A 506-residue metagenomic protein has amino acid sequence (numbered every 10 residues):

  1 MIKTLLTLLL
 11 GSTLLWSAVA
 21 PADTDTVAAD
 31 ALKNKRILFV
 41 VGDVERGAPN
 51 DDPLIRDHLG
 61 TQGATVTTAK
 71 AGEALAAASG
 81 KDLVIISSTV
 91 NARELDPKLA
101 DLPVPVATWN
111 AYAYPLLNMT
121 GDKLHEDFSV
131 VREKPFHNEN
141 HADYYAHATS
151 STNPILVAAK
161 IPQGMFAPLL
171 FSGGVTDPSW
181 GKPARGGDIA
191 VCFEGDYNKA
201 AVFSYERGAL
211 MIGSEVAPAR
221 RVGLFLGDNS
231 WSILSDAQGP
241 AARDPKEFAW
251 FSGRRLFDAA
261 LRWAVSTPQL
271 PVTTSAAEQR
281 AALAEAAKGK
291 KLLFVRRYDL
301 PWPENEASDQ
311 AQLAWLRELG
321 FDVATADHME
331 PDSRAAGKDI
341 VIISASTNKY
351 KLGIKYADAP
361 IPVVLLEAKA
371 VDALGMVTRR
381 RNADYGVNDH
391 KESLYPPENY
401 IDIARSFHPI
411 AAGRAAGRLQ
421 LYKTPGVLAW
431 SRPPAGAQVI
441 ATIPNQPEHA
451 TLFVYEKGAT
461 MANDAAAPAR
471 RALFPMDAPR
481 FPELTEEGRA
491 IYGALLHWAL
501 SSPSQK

Functional and structural regions predicted by a protein language model:
M1-T4: Positively charged n-region of N-terminal signal peptides that target proteins for export
T7-W16: Bacterial N-terminal signal peptides
W16-T26: Signal peptide processing junction and immediate N-terminal pro/mature segment of secreted/exported proteins
T24-N34, Y205-K290, S308-D309, A383-D384 (+2 more regions): Extracellular ligand-binding/catalytic regions of CAZymes and related secreted enzymes and adhesion modules
V27-P115, K290-D372: Helical hinge/lid and interdomain linker segments adjacent to catalytic or ligand-binding clefts that mediate domain
T68, D122-V130, G187, A264 (+6 more regions): Cysteine-dependent hydrolase recognition
N91, A113-Y114, D196, G227-W231 (+4 more regions): Short, solvent-exposed loop/turn segments at secondary-structure junctions
A107-K199, V364-H449: An acidic, glycine-rich "communication" segment
